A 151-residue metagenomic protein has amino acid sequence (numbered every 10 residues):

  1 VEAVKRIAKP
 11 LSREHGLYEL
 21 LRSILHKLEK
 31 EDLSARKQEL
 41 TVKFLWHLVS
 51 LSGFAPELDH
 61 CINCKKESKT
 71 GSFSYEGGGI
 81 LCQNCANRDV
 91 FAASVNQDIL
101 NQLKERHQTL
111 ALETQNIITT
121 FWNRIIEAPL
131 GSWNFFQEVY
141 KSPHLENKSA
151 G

Functional and structural regions predicted by a protein language model:
V1-G151: Non-catalytic alpha-helical scaffolds and adjoining flexible linkers that form interface surfaces for assembly
